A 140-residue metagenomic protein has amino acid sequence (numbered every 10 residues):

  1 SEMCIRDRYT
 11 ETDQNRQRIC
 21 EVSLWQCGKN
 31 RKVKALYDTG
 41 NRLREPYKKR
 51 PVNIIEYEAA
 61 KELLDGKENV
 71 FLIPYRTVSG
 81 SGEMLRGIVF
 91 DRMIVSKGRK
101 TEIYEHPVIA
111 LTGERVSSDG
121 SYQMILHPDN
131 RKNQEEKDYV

Functional and structural regions predicted by a protein language model:
M3-I5: Short, small-residue-biased leader/transition segments that mark boundaries at the very start of proteins
R8-I19: Hydrophobic alpha-helical transmembrane segments in integral membrane proteins
C20-W25, K29-T39, N69-K132: Aspartyl protease catalytic core from the pepsin/retropepsin fold
C27-E62: Aspartyl protease active-site motif detector
A60-L72: Hydrophobic alpha-helical transmembrane segments and immediately flanking/interface helices in integral membrane
V140: Long, low-complexity, charge-dense
